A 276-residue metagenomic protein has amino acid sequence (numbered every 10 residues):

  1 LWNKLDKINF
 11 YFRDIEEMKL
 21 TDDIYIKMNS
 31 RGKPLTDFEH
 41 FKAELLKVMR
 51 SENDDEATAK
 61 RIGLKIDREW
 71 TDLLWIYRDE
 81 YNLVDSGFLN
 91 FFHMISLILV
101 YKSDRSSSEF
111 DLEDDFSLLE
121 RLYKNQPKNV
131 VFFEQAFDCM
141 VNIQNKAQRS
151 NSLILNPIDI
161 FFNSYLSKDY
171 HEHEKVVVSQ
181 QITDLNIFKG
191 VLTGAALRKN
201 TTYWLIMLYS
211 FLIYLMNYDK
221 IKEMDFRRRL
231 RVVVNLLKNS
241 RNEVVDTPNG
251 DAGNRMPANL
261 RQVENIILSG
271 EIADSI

Functional and structural regions predicted by a protein language model:
L1-I276: Flexible coil/loop and intrinsically disordered segments
